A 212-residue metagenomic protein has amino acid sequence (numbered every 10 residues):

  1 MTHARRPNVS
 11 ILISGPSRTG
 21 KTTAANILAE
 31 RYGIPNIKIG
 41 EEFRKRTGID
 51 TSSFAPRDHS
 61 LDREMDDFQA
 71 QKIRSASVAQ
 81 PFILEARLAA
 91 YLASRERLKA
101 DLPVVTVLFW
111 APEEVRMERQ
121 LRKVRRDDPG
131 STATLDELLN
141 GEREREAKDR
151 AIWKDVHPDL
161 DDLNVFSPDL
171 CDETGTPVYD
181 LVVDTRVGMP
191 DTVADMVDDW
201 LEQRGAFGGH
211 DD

Functional and structural regions predicted by a protein language model:
R6-S10, A79-Q80: Pre-Walker A (Motif I) flank of P-loop NTPase domains
I13: Hydrophobic anchor at the beta1->P-loop junction of P-loop NTPases
P16: P-loop (Walker A) phosphate-binding loop of NTP-binding proteins
G20: Conserved glycine(s) of the Walker
A24, L28: Hydrophobic positions on the alpha1 helix immediately C-terminal to the Walker A/P-loop
P35-A100, E114-E118, R122, R126-G130 (+1 more regions): ATP-dependent small-molecule kinase phosphotransfer cores that center on conserved nucleotide phosphate-binding segments
A100-V105, V178-Y179: Short glycine-/polar-rich loops that comprise or flank the Walker A/P-loop and associated switch/sensor motifs
P129-M196: Small-molecule kinase domains that catalyze NTP-dependent phosphoryl transfer to phosphate-bearing small molecules
